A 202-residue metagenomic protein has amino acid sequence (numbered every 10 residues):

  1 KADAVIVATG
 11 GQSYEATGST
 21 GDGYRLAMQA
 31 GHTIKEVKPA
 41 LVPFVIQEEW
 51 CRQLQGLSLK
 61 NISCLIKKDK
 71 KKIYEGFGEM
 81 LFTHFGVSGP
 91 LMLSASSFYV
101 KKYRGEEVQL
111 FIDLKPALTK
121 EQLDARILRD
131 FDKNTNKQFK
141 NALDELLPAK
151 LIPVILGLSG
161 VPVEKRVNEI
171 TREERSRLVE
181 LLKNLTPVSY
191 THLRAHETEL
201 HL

Functional and structural regions predicted by a protein language model:
A2-Q12, M80-T83: Short hydrophobic core segments
I6, G23, G76, L182: Short strand-loop-helix active-site module centered on a catalytic nucleophile
Q12-D22: Flavin (primarily FAD) binding-site architecture
H32-K38, V42-R166: An anion/pyrophosphate-binding glycine-rich loop and adjacent beta-alpha core in soluble alpha-beta enzymes
V154-R194: A glycine-rich dinucleotide-binding beta-alpha-beta segment and adjacent secondary-structure elements that constitute
H192, E197-L202: Single conserved hydrophobic/aromatic residue that forms the stacking wall/gate of nucleotide- or nucleobase-binding
